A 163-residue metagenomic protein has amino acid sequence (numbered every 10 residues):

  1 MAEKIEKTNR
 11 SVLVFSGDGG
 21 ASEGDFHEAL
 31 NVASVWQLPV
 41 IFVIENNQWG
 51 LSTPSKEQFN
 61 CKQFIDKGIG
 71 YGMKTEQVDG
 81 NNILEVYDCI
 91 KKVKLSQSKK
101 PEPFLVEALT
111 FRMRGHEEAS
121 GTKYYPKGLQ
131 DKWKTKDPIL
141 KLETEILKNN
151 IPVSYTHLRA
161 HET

Functional and structural regions predicted by a protein language model:
M1-W36, P54-N60, I65, G70-G72: Cofactor-binding active-site loop characterized by glycine-rich and histidine/acidic residues
S16-S22, I44-G50, N81-L84, T110-R112: Acidic, glycine-rich active-site loops and adjacent beta-strand->loop/helix elements that engage anionic groups
L38-F42: A glycine-rich helix N-cap at a beta->alpha junction
W49-T53, M73-V78, T122-D131: Short beta-alpha connecting loops at secondary-structure transitions that line or flank enzyme active sites
K56, E76, G80-P101: Conserved phosphate-handling catalytic cores of large alpha/beta enzymes
E117-A119, Y124-Y155: Long, well-ordered, tryptophan-enriched scaffold segments
T156-T163: Conserved small/polar residues in nucleotide/adenosyl-binding loops
